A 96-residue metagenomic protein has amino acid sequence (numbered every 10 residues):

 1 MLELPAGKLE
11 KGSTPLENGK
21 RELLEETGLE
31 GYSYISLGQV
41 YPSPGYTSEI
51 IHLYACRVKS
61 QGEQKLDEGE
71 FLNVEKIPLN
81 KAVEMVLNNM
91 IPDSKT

Functional and structural regions predicted by a protein language model:
M1-L4: N-terminal strand-loop-strand
A6-K95: Unchanged
